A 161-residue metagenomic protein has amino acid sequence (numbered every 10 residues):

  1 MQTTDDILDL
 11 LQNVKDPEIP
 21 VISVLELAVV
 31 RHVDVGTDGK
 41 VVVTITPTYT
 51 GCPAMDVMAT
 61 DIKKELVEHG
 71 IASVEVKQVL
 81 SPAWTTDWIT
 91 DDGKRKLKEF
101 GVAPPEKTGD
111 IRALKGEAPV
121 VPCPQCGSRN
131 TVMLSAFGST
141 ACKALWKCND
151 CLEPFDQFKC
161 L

Functional and structural regions predicted by a protein language model:
M1-L27: N-proximal, solvent-exposed amphipathic alpha-helical segments enriched in charged/polar residues
L11, V30, C52, V74: Residue-level signature of catalytic and energy-coupling elements of molecular machines, predominantly ATP/GTP-dependent
V21-T46: Short edge beta-strands and adjacent turn/loop segments
Y49-S73: Short, non-transmembrane amphipathic alpha-helical segments
V76-P82: AMP-binding/adenylate-forming catalytic domain of the ANL superfamily
T85-F100: Short, low-order "capping/linker" segments at domain edges
L97-L161: Cys/His-clustered metal-coordination modules, chiefly Zn-binding fingers
